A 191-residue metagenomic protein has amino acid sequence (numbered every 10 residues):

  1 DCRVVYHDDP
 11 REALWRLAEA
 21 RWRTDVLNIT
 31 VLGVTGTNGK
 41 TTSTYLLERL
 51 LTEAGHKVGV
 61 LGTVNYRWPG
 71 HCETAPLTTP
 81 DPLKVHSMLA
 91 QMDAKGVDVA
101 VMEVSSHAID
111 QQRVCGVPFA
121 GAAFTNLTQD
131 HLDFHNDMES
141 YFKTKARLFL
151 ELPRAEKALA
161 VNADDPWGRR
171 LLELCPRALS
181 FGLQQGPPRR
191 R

Functional and structural regions predicted by a protein language model:
D1-C2, D110, F119-R191: Acidic, Mg2+-coordinating active-site environments of NTP-dependent enzymes
D1-G33, S43-G55, R189: Short, basic phosphate-binding NTP loop
L17, V34, L61, V85 (+4 more regions): Residue-level signal for inorganic ion chemistry
K40: Conserved lysine of the Walker
G55-P69, V104: Short beta-strand-centered segment that lines the nucleotide-binding/catalytic pocket of NTP-utilizing
V58, V99-A100, A178: Hydrophobic anchor at the start of a short beta-strand that flanks the dinucleotide cofactor-binding loop
H71-P82, D130-D137: Flexible beta-alpha connector loops of hexameric P-loop NTPases
L77-S105: Conserved nucleotide-sensing/catalytic segment adjacent to the nucleotide-binding pocket in NTP-handling enzymes
